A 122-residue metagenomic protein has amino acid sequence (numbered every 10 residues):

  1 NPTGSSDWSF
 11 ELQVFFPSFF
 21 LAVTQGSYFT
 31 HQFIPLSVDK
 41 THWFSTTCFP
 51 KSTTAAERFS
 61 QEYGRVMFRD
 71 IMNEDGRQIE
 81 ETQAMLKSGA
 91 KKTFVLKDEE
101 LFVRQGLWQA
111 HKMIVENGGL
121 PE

Functional and structural regions predicted by a protein language model:
N1-E122: C-terminal catalytic domain of Rieske-type non-heme iron oxygenases
